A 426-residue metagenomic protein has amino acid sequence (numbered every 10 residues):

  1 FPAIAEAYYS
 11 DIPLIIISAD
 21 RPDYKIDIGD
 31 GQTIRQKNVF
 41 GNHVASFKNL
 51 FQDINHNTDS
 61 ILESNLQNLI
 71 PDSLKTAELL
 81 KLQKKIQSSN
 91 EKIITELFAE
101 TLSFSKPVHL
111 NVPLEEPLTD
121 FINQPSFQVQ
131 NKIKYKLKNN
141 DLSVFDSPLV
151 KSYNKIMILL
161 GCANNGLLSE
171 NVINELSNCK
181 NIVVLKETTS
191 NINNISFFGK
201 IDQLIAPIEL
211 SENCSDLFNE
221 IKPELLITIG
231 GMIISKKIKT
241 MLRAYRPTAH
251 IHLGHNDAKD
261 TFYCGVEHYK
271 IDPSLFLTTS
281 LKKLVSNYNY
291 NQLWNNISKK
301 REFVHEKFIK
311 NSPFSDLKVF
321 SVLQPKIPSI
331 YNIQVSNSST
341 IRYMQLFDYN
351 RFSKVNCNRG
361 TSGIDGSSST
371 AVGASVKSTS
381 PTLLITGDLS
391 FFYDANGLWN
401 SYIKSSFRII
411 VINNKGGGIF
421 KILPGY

Functional and structural regions predicted by a protein language model:
Y9-I12, S18, A45-F127, S215-A249: Structural signature of the thiamine diphosphate
I15-I17, Y24-K48, D53-S64, L346-Y426: Thiamine diphosphate
I16-A19, I182-T189, H250-H255, R408-N413: Short internal beta-strands
R21, V112-L118, C162-N164, T189 (+3 more regions): Glycine-rich beta-alpha junction loops
I94-S105, V144-I156, L176-C179, E220 (+2 more regions): Glycine-rich phosphate/diphosphate-binding loops that line cofactor/substrate pockets in enzymes
P107-K138, Y245, H250-L293: Terminal amphipathic helices with adjacent charged low-complexity linkers/tails
L160-I251, N350-T379, F392-N396: Glycine-rich, anion-gripping cofactor-binding loops and their flanking helix/strand elements in enzyme active sites
N295-T379: Active-site diphosphate/adenylate-binding microenvironment
